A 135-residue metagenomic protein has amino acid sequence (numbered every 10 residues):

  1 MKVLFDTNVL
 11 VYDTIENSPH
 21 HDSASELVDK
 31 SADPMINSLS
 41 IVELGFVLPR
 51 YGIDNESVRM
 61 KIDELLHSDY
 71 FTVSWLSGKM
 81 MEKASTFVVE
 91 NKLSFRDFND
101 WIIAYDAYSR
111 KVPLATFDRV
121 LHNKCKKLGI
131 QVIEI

Functional and structural regions predicted by a protein language model:
M1-I36, Y51-M60, K127-L128: Short, well-structured N-terminal submotif of metal-dependent ribonuclease cores
F5-D6, I36-N37, L93-D97, D118 (+1 more regions): Histidine- and aromatic-rich ligand-binding microenvironments
L10-V11, I41, L121-H122: A generic structural signal for short hydrophobic patches within well-formed alpha-helices
H21-A24, I41, I62, M81 (+1 more regions): A general structural signal for well-ordered alpha-helical segments in protein cores
D33, P113, Q131: Residue-level detector of anion-binding/catalytic polar loops
I36-L39, I102: Aromatic- and histidine-enriched alpha-helix N-cap/loop-to-helix transition segments that scaffold the rims
E43-V89: Active-site-proximal, substrate-binding regions of enzyme catalytic domains and RNA-binding/basic surfaces
F71-V120: Active-site neighborhoods of divalent-metal-dependent phosphate/nucleic-acid chemistry enzymes
